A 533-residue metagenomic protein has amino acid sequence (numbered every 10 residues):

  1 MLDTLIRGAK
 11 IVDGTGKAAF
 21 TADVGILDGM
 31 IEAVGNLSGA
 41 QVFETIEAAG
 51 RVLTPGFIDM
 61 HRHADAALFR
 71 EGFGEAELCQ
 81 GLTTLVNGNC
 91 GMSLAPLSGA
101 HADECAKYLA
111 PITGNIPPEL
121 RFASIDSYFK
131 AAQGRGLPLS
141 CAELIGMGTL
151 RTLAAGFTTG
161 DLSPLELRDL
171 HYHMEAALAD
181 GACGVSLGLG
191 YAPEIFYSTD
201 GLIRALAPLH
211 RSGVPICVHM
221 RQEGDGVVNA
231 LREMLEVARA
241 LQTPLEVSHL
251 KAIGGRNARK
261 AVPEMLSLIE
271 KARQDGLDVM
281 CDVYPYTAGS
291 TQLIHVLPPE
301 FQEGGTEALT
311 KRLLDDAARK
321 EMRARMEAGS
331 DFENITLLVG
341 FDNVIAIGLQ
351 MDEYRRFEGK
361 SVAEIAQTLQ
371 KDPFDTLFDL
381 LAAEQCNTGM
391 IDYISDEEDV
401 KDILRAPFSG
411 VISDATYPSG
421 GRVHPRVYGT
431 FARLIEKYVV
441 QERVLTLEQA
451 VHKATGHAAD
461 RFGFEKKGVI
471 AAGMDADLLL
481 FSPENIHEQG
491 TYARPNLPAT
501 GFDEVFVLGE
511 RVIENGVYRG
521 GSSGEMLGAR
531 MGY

Functional and structural regions predicted by a protein language model:
M1-L5, K10-G56: Histidine-rich, glycine-flanked metal-binding segment
A9, G29, G50, H61 (+12 more regions): Divalent metal-coordination and catalytic microenvironments
V12-D23, A363, T388-I394, E398-V400 (+3 more regions): Acidic, glycine-enriched loop/beta-strand segments at the rims of small-molecule binding/catalytic pockets
A40, T45-E119: Metal-associated gating/positioning segment near the N- to mid-region
C90-G99, C105, P111-A240: Hydrophobic, small-residue-rich alpha-helical packing segments that form membrane-like cores
A95-A102, T152-T158, V228-R232, N257-A261 (+4 more regions): Short acidic, glycine/serine/threonine-rich loops at helix termini
Y128-A132, L137-P164, L170-Y191, R239 (+2 more regions): Active-site neighborhoods of metal-dependent hydrolases
D315, D402-F408, S413-D414, T430 (+1 more regions): C-terminal cap of metal-dependent C-N hydrolases
